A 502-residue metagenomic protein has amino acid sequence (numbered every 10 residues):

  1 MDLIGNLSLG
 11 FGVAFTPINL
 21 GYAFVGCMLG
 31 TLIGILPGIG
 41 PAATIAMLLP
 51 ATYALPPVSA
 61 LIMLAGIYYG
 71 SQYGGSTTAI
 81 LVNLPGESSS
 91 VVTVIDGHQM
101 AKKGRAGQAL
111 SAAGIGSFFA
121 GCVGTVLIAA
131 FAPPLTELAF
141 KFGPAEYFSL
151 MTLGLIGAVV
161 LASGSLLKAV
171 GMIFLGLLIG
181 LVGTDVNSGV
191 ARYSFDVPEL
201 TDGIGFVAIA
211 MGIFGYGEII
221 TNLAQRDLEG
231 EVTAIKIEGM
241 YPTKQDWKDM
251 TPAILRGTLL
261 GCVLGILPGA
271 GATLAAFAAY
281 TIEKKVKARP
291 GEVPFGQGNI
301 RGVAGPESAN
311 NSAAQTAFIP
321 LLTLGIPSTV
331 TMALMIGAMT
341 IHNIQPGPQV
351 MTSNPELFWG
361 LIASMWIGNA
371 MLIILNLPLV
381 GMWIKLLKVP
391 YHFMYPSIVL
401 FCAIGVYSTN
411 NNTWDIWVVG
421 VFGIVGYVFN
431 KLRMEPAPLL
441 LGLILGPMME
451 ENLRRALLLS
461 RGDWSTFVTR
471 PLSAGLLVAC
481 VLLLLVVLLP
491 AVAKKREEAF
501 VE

Functional and structural regions predicted by a protein language model:
M1-A60, E137, A191-N299, I384 (+4 more regions): Helix-loop-helix hairpins and the membrane-proximal interhelical loops of multi-pass alpha-helical transport proteins
C27-P41, S71-N83, A158-S163, L259-P268 (+3 more regions): Transmembrane alpha-helix interface/packing and boundary motifs in multi-pass membrane proteins, characterized by
I33-A42, I80-V91, V123-L127, L264-L274 (+4 more regions): Short helix-coil transition sites and intra-membrane helix breaks within transmembrane domains of multi-pass
P41-A51, L64, A79-Q99, A130 (+7 more regions): Re-entrant/interfacial helical elements at transmembrane boundaries that shape and gate the permeation pathway
V58-I62, Q99-G116, R289-G302, T331-A333 (+1 more regions): Membrane-interface alpha-helices at helix entry/exit sites of multi-pass transporters
Y68-I80, G86, G298-L324, S328 (+1 more regions): A structural-propensity feature for long, helix-poor, extended segments
Y69-G74, I115-L127, I179, R301-F318 (+2 more regions): Membrane-embedded alpha-helical segments of transport systems, primarily multispan ion/solute transporters
S111-D227, I341-K495: Membrane-embedded alpha-helical modules
